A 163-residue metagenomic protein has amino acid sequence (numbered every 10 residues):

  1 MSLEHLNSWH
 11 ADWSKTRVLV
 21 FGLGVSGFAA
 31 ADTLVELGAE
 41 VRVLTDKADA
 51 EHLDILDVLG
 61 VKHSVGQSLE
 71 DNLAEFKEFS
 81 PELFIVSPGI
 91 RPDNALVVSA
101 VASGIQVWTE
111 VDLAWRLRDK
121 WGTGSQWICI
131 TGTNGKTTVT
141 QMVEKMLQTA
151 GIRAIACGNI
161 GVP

Functional and structural regions predicted by a protein language model:
M1-T109, L113: N-terminal leader/targeting and accessory segments in enzymes
D71-F79, P88-P163: Phosphate-binding loop of NTP-binding sites
